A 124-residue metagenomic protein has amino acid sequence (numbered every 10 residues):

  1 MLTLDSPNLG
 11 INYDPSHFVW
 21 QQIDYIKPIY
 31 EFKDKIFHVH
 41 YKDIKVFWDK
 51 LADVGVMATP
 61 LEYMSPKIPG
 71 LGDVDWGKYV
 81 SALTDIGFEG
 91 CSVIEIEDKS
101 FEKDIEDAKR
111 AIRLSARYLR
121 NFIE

Functional and structural regions predicted by a protein language model:
L2-Y13, H17-E124: Histidine-acidic metal/acid-base catalytic patches
